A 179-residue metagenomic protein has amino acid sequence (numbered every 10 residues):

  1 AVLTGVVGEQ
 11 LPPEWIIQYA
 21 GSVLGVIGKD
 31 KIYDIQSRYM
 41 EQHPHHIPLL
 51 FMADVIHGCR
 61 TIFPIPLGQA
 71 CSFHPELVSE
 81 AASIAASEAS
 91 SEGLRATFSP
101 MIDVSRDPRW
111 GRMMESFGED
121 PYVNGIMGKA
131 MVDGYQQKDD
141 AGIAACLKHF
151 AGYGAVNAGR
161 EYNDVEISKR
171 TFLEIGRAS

Functional and structural regions predicted by a protein language model:
A1-S179: Glycoside hydrolase catalytic-domain context in secreted enzymes
